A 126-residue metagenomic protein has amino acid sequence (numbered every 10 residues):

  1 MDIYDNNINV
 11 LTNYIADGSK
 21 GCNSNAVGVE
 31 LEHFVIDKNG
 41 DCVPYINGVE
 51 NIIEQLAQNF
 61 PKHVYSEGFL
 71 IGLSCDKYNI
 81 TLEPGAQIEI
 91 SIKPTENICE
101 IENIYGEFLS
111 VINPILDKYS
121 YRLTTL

Functional and structural regions predicted by a protein language model:
M1-L126: Terminal catalytic/cofactor-binding subdomain
